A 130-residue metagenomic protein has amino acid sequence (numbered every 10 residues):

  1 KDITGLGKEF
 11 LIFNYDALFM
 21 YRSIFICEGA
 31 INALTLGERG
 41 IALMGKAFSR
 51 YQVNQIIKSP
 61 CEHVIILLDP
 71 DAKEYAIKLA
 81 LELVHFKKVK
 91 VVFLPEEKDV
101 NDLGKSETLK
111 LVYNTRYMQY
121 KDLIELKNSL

Functional and structural regions predicted by a protein language model:
K1-P60: Phosphate-handling DNA/RNA-contact segment within nucleic-acid enzymes
I26-E28, E62-Y75: Acidic beta-strand-to-loop metal/phosphate-binding motif
I41-L43, H63-I66, K90: Short hydrophobic alpha-helical runs that function as membrane-insertion/retention elements
M44-R50, L68-D71, L94-E96: Short, acidic/turn-prone active-site loops that include or flank metal/cofactor- and phosphate-binding residues
I57-C61, D99-N114: Short, surface-exposed amphipathic charged segments that create phosphate/polyanion-binding patches used for binding
Y75-F86: Short, aromatic/basic amphipathic alpha-helical patches
V89-D99: A generic structural motif
V112-L130: Extended, charge-rich low-complexity interaction segments
